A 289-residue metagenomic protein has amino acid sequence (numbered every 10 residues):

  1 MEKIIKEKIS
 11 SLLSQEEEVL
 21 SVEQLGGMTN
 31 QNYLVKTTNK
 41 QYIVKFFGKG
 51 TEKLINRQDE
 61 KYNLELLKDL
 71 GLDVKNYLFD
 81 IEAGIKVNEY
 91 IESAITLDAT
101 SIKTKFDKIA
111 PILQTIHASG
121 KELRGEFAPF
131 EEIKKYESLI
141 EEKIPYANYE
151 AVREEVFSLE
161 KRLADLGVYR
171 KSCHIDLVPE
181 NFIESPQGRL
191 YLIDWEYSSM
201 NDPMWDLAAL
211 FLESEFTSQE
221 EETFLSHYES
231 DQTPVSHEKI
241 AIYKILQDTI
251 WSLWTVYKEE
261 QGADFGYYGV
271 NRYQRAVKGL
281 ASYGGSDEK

Functional and structural regions predicted by a protein language model:
M1-E16, L20, K121-I175, P186-Q187: An alpha-helical support segment within catalytic cores of ATP-dependent transferases
E16, G71, A94, L113-K121 (+5 more regions): A general structural signal marking secondary-structure boundaries and capping sites
E23-Q24, T29-A128, Y146: ATP-binding pocket architecture of kinase catalytic cores
T29-T37, I43-V44, E160-L207: Active-site acidic catalytic loop and adjacent metal/ATP-binding pocket of ATP-dependent phosphoryl transfer enzymes
K105-K108, N148-L159, F265-G279: Extended, well-ordered alpha-helical scaffold segments
M204-Q232, I245-A263, R275: Active-site activation/catalytic loop segments of kinase-like enzymes and analogous catalytic loops in related
P234-K244: All-alpha amphipathic helical-bundle segments outside canonical DNA-binding/catalytic cores that form hydrophobic
W254-K289: ATP/Mg2+ or Mg2+-diphosphate-binding catalytic cores that bind nucleotide phosphates or diphosphates via glycine-rich
